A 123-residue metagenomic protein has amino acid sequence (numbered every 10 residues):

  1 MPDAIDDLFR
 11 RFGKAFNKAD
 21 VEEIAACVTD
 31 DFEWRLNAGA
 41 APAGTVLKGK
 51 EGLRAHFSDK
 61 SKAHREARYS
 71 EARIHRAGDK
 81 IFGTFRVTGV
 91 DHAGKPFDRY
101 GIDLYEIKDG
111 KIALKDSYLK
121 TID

Functional and structural regions predicted by a protein language model:
M1-D31: Short, low-complexity N-terminal intrinsically disordered segments enriched in polar/charged residues
A4, D20, A41, K48 (+1 more regions): A beta-strand edge to alpha-helix "cap/lid" segment located at domain peripheries
A15, D31, R35, K60-A63: Generic N-terminal helix/loop capping motif
E33-V46: A short gly/proline-enriched turn/hairpin at secondary-structure junctions
